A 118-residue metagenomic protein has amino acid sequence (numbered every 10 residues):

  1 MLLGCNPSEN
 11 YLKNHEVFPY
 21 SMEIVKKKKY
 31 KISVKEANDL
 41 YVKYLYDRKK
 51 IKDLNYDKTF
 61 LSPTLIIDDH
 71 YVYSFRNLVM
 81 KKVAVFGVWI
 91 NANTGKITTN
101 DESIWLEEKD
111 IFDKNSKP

Functional and structural regions predicted by a protein language model:
L3-G4: C-terminal motif of bacterial Sec signal peptides marking the signal peptidase cleavage site
S8-L61, I111-P118: Short, non-transmembrane alpha-helical segments in secretory-pathway proteins
K52-T99: Exposed beta-strand-loop-beta-strand "reactive/processing" segments of non-cytosolic proteins
T94-P118: C-terminal partner/receptor-binding element of secreted or periplasmic proteins
